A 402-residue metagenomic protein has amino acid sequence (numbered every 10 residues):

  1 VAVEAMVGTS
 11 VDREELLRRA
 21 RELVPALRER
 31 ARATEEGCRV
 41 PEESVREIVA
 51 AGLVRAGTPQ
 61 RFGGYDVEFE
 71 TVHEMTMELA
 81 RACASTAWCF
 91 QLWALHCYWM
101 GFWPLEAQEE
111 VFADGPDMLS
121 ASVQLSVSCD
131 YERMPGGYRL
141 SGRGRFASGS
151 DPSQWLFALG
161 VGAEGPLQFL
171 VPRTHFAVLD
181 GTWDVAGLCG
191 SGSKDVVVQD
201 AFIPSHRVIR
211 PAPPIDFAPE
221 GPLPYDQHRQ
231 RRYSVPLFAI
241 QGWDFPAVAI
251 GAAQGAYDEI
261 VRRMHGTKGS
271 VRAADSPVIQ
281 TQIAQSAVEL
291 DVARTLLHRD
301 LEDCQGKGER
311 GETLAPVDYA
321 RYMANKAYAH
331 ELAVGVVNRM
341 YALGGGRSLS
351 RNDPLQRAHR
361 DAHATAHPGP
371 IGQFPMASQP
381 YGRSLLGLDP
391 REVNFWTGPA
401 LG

Functional and structural regions predicted by a protein language model:
V1-R18, E22, W396-G402: Basic/polar N-terminal segments that are highly enriched at the extreme N-terminus, encompassing both cleavable
R28, R32-E35, V292-A327, Y341-L349: C-terminal helix-coil-helix/basic helical segment that borders enzyme active sites and/or dimer interfaces and provides
V40-A50, V54-S153: Glycine-rich flavin
R143-W183, S191-G192: DPxDG-like acidic metal-binding loop motif
A186, D195-L290: Glycine-rich beta->alpha junctions and the first turn(s) of the following alpha-helix
G251, A284-D291, M323, A327-V334 (+1 more regions): Generic structural signal for well-ordered, non-transmembrane alpha-helical segments in soluble/cytosolic regions
G335-A342, F374-M376: Short segments within alpha-helical structural elements
G346-G402: Glycine-rich phosphate/cofactor-binding loops in nucleotide/flavin-utilizing enzymes
